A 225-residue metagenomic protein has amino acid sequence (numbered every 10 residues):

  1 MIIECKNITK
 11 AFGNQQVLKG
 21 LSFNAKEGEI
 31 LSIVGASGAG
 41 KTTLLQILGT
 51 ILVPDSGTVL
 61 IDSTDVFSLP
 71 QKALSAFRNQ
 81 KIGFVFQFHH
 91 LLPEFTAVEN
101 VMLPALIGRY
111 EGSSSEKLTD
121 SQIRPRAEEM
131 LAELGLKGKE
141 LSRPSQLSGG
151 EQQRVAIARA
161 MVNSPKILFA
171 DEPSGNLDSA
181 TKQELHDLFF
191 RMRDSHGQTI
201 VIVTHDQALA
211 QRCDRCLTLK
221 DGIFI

Functional and structural regions predicted by a protein language model:
M1-R212, C216: ABC family nucleotide-binding domain
C216-I225: H-loop (His-switch) and adjacent beta-strand-loop-beta switch element of ABC-type ATPase nucleotide-binding domains
